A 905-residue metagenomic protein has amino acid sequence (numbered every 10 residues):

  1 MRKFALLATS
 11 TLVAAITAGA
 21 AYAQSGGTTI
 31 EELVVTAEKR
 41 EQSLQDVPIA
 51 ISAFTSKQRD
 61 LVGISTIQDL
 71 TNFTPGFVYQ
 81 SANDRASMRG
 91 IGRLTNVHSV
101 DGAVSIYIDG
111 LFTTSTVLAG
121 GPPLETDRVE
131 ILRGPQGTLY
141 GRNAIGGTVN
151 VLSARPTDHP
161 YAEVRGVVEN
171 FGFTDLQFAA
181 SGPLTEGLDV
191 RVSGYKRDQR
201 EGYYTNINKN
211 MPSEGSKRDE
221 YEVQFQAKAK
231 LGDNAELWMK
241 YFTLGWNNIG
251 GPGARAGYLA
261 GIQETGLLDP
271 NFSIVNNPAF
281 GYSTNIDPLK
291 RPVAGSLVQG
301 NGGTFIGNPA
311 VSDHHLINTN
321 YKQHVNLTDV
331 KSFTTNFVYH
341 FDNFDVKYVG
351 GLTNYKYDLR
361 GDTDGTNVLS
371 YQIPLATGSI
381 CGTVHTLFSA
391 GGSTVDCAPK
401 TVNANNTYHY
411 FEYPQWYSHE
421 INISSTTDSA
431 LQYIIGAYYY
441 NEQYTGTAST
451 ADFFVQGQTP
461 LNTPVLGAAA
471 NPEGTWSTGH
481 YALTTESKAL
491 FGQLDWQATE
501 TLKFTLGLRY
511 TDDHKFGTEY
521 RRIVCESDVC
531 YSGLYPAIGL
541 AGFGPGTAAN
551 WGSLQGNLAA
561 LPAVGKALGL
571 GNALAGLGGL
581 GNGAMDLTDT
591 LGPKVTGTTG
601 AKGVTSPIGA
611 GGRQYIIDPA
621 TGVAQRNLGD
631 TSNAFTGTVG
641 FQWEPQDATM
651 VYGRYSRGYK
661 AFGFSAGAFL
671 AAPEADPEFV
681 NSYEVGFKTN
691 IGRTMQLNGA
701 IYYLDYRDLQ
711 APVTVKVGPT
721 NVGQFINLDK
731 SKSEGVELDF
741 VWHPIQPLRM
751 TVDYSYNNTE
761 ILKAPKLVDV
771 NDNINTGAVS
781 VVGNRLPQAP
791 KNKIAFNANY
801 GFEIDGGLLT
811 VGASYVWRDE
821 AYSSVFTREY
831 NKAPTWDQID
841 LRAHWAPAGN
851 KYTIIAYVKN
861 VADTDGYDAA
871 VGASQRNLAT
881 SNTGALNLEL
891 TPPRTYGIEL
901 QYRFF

Functional and structural regions predicted by a protein language model:
I30-H159, V685: Acidic, small-polar-rich N-terminal luminal/periplasmic segments of exported/outer-membrane proteins
Y161-E163, V168-Q199, Y203-S296, K331-S332 (+6 more regions): Transmembrane beta-barrel wall of Gram-negative outer-membrane proteins
G166-D175, T185, D198-E236, G245-P252 (+12 more regions): Outer-membrane beta-barrel proteins
K228-K230, I423-T426, Q432, G436-Y440 (+2 more regions): Structural signature of Gram-negative outer-membrane beta-barrels, strongest in the C-terminal barrel of TonB-dependent
N336-F341, D345-G351, K356-G361, A448 (+5 more regions): Membrane-embedded beta-barrel scaffold of Gram-negative outer-membrane proteins
T450-A451, P747, V816-S824, W845-F905: C-terminal beta-signal and adjacent terminal beta-strands/loops of Gram-negative outer-membrane beta-barrel proteins
T501-F504, N698, Y703-D705, I726-V825 (+1 more regions): Gram-negative outer-membrane beta-barrel transporters
Q788-A848, K859-D863, Y867-Q875: C-terminal beta-barrel architecture of Gram-negative outer-membrane proteins
